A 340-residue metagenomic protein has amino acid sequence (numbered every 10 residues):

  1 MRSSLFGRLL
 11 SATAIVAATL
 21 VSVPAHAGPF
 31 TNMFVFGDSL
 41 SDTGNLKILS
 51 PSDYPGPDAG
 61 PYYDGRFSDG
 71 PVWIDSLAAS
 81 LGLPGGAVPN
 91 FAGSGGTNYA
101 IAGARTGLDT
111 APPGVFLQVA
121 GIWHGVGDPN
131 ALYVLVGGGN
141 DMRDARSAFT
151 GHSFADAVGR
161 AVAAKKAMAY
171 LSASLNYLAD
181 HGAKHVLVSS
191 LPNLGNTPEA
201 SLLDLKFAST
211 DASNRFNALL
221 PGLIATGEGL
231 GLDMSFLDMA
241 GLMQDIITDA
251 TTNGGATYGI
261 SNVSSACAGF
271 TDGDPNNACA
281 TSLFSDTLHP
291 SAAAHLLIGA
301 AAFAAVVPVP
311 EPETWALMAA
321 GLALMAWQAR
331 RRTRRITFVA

Functional and structural regions predicted by a protein language model:
R2-S11: Bacterial N-terminal signal peptides that target proteins for export
A14-I15, A25: Cleavable N-terminal signal peptides
A27-P308, E313: Conserved active-site regions of diverse hydrolases
E311-R330: A short, hydrophobic C-terminal helix/tail in secreted or cell-surface proteins
A326-A340: C-terminal membrane-anchoring or membrane-association module
